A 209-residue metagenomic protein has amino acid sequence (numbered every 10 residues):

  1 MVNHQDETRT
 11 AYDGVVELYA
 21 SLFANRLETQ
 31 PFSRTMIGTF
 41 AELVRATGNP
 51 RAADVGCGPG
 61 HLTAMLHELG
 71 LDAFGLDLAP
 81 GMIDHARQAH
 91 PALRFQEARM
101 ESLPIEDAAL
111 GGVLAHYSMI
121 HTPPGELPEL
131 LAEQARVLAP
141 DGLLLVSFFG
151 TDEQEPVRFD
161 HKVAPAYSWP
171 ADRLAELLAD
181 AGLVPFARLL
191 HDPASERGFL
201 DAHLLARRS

Functional and structural regions predicted by a protein language model:
M1-T47, D152: Conserved class I S-adenosyl-L-methionine
R51-S102: Class I SAM-dependent methyltransferase SAM/SAH-binding core
E101-V113: A short acidic, Gly/Pro-enriched loop at the edge of an enzyme's catalytic core that lines a small-molecule cofactor
G112-E126: A short SAM/SAH-binding and catalytic strip from SAM-dependent methyltransferases
P128-P140: A short glycine-rich, Lys/Arg-flanked "PGG" loop and its adjoining helix->strand segment in the class I
D141-F148: Conserved beta-strand signature within the Rossmann-like core of class I S-adenosyl-L-methionine
V157-R173: Acceptor-substrate binding/catalytic loop of class I
A194-S209: Core SAM-dependent methyltransferase catalytic element
